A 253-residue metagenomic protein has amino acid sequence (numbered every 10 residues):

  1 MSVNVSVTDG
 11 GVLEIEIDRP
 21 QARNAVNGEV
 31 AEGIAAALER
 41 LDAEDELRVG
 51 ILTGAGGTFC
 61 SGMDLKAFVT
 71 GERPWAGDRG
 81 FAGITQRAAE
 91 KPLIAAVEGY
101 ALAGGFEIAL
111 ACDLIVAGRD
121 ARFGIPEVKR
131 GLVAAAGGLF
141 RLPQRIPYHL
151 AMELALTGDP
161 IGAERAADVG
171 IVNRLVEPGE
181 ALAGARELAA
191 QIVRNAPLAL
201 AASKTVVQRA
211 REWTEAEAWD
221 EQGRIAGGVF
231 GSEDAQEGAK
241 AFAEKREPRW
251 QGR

Functional and structural regions predicted by a protein language model:
M1-A55, A183: Conserved CoA-thioester-binding segment of acyl-CoA-metabolizing enzymes
I15, R19, G33-I34, L52 (+6 more regions): Terminal peptide-recognition signature
A22, G54-A89, G131-L132, W213-T214 (+1 more regions): Glycine- (often His-adjacent) and acidic-residue-rich active-site loop that binds/positions the CoA thioester
E32-A35, P74-R79, Q208-R209: Short gly/ser/thr-rich secondary-structure transition/capping motifs
G57-S61, L102-A103, G124, V207: Short, active-site-adjacent cap segments at secondary-structure transitions
R87-L200, G231-S232, Q236-K240, R246 (+1 more regions): Crotonase-fold acyl-CoA enzyme core
L154-A155, V206-A210, I225-F230: Helix-loop "lid/cap" segments that line or gate small-molecule binding pockets
